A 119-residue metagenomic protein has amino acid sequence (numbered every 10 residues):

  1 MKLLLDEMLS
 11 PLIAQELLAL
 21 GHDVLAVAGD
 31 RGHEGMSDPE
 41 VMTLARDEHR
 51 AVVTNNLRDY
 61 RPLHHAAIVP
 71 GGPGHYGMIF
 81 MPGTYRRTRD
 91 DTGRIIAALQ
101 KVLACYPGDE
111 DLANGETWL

Functional and structural regions predicted by a protein language model:
M1-E7, P11, L18, H33 (+2 more regions): Acidic, PIN/NYN-like endoribonuclease modules and their adjacent C-terminal/linker elements
D23-M36: Conserved BB-loop
A28, N56, P82: Short beta->alpha connector loops at strand-helix junctions that form conserved, small/polar/Pro-enriched
D38, L44-H65: Acidic, metal-binding active-site segment of PIN/NYN-like and related structure-specific nucleases
